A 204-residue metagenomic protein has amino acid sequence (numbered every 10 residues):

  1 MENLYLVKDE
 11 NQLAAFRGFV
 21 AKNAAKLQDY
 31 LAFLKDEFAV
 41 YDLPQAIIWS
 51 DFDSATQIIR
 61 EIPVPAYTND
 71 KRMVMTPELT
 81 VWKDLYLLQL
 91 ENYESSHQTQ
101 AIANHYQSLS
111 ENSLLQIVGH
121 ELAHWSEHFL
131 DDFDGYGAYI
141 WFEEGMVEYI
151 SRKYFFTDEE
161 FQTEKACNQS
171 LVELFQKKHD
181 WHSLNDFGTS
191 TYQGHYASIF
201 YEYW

Functional and structural regions predicted by a protein language model:
E2-G18: Acidic/histidine-rich, surface-exposed loop or edge segments in extracytoplasmic proteins
R17, A21-A25, L109, S113 (+2 more regions): Soluble non-cytosolic domains of exported or imported proteins
N23-S96, A103-N112: Auxiliary, metal-adjacent structural segments of Zn-dependent hydrolase domains
F38, S126, Y154-D158: A generic secondary-structure signal for well-formed alpha-helical elements
H97-V118, D132-A138: Short pre-active-site segment immediately N-terminal to the catalytic Zn-binding motif
Q116-F129, E148, R152: Active-site recognition of the HExxH zinc-binding catalytic motif
G137-F175: Post-HExxH zinc-binding segment in Zn-dependent metallohydrolases
S170-W204: Active-site-proximal alpha-helical
